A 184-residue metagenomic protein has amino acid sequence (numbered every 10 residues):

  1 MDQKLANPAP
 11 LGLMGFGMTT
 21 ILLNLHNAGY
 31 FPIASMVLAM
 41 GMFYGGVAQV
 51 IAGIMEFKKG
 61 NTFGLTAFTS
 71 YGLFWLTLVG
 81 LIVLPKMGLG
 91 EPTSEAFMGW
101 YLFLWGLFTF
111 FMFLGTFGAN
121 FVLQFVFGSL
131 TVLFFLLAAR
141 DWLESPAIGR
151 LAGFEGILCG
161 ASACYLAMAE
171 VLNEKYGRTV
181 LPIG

Functional and structural regions predicted by a protein language model:
M1-A52, E56: N-terminal topogenic module of multi-pass integral membrane proteins
A6, M55-F63, L114-F125: Membrane-helix interface "capping/anchor" motifs
L25-A34, L84-S94, D141-R150: Helix-coil boundary and interhelical linker segments in multi-pass alpha-helical membrane proteins
H26, I51-K58, T77-L89, F108-G115: Membrane-helix exit/interface motif
I33-G46, P92-L104, V126-F127, G153-I157: Structural signature of hydrophobic alpha-helical transmembrane segments
L65, T69, L73-W100: Helix-adjacent hinge/juxtasegments
W100-F111, F121-W142, I148-A169: Alpha-helical membrane segments in multi-pass integral membrane proteins
G177-G184: Short, highly charged, low-complexity non-transmembrane loops/tails of multi-pass membrane proteins
